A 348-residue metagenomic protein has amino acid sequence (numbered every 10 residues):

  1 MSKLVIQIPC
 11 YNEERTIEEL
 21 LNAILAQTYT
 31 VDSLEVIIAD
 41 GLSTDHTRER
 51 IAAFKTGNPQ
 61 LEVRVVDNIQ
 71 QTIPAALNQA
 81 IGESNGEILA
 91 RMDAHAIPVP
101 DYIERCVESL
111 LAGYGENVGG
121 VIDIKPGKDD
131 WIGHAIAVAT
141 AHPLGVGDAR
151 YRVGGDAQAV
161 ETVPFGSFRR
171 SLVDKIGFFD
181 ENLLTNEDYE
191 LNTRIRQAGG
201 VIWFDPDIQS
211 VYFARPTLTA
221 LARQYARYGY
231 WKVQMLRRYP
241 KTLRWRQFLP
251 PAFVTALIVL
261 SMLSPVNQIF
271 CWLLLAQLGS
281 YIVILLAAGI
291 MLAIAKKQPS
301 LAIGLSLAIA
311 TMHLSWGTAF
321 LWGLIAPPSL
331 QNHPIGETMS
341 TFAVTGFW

Functional and structural regions predicted by a protein language model:
S2-V5, E35, E190: Cell-envelope/extracellular polymer assembly enzymes that use nucleotide-activated donors
N22-S33: Short, acidic, metal-binding catalytic loop of nucleotide-sugar glycosyltransferases
D40-E49, Q70, D93-I97: A conserved acidic beta->alpha catalytic loop
H46, A94-S109, T193: Acidic donor-binding/catalytic loop of UDP-sugar-dependent glycosyltransferases, especially processive GT2
D67-S84, R105, V160-V163: Glycine-rich, basic loop-to-helix element that forms the pyrophosphate-binding segment of sugar-nucleotide handling
L89: Short aromatic/hydrophobic "clamp" motif used to bind/position activated sugar donors
D101-H134, V138, Q209, F213: Conserved donor NDP-sugar-binding/catalytic core segment of glycosyltransferases
P126, D180-L243: Catalytic donor/gating beta->alpha subdomain of glycosyltransferases that bind UDP-sugars
